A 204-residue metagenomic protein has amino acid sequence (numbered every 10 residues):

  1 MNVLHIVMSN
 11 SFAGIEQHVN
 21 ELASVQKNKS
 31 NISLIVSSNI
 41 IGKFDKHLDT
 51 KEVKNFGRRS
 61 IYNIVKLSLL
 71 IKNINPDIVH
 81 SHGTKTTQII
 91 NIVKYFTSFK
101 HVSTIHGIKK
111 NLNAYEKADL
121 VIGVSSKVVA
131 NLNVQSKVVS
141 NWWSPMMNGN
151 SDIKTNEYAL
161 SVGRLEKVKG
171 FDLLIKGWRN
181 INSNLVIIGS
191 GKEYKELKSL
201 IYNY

Functional and structural regions predicted by a protein language model:
L4, S151-K169, L173-V186: Conserved donor-binding/catalytic core segment of Leloir-type glycosyltransferases
H5-V65, L70, E193: N-terminal strand-loop element at the rim of the active site of nucleotide-sugar-dependent glycosyltransferases
F12-E16, P145-M146, V162-F171, I181 (+1 more regions): A short, basic/aromatic alpha-helical/loop segment that forms part of the nucleotidyl-sugar donor-binding site
I35-I41, V162, N184-L197: Glycosyltransferase donor-sugar binding loop
S60-N63, S81-T87, I105: Short His-centered aromatic/hydrophobic patch
Y95-A130: A conserved, positively charged/aromatic
V138, W142-E157: Acidic anion/phosphate-binding donor-loop and adjacent secondary structure in glycosyltransferase catalytic cores
L197-Y204: Nucleotide-activated donor-binding/catalytic signature segment of Leloir-type glycosyltransferases, i.e., the conserved
